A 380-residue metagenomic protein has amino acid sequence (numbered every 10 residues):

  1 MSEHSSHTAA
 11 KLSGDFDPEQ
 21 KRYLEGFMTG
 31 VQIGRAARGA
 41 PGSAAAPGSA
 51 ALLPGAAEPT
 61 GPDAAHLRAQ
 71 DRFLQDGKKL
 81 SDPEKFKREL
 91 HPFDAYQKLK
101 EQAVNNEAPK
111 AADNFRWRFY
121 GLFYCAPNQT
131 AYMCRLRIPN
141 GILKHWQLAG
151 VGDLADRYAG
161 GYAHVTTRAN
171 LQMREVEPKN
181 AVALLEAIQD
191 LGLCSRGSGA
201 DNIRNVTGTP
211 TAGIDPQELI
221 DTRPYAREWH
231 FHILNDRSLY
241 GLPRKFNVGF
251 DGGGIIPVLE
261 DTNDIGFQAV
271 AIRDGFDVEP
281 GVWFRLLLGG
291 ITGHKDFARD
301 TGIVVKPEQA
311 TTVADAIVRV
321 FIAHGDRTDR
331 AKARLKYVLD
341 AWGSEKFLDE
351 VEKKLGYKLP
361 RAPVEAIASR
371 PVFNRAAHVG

Functional and structural regions predicted by a protein language model:
S2, G42-G48, L52-A56: Extended, prion-like low-complexity intrinsically disordered regions
S2-D17: Intrinsically disordered, low-complexity regulatory segments in eukaryotic proteins
S13-Q20, P307-Q309: Structural motif
Q20-K21, A314: Short runs of predominantly hydrophobic/aromatic residues within well-ordered alpha helices that form helix-helix
R22-V31, R35: Aromatic- and Gly/Pro-enriched helix-to-coil junctions and flexible linker segments
A36-P41: Short, tandemly repeated low-complexity microdomains enriched for cysteine and small residues
L52-G380: Peripheral terminal and linker regions in Fe-S/redox and tRNA-modifying enzymes
